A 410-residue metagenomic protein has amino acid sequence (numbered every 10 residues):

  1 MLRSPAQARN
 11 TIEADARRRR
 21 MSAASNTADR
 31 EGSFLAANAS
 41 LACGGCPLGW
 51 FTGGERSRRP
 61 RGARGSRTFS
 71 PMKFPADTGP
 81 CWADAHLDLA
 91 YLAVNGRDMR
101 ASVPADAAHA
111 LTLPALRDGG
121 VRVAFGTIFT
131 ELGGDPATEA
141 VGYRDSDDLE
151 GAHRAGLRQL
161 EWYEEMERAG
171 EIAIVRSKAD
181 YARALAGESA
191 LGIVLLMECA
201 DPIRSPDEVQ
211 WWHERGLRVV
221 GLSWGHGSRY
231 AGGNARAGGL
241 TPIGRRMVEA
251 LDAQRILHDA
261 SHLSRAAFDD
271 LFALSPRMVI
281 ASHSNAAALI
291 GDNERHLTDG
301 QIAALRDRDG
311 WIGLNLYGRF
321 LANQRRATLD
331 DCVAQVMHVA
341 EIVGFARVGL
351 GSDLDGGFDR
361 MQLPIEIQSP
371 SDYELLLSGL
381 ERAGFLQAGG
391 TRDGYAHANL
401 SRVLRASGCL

Functional and structural regions predicted by a protein language model:
R3-S4, R9-N10, R17-S33, S40 (+2 more regions): Low-acidity, Ser/Thr- and Arg-rich intrinsically disordered low-complexity segments
S4, A250, V403: Short alpha-helical functional segments enriched in proximate histidine and acidic residues
T11, V121, I256, R277 (+1 more regions): Short glycine/serine/threonine/alanine-rich loop segments
C43-C46: Cysteine-centered motifs
R67-L222, G227-A237, G291-L350, L354-L410: N-terminal hydrophobic targeting/anchoring segments and the immediately downstream early-domain regions of hydrolases
L222-A304, G313-G318: Active-site core of metal-dependent hydrolases
